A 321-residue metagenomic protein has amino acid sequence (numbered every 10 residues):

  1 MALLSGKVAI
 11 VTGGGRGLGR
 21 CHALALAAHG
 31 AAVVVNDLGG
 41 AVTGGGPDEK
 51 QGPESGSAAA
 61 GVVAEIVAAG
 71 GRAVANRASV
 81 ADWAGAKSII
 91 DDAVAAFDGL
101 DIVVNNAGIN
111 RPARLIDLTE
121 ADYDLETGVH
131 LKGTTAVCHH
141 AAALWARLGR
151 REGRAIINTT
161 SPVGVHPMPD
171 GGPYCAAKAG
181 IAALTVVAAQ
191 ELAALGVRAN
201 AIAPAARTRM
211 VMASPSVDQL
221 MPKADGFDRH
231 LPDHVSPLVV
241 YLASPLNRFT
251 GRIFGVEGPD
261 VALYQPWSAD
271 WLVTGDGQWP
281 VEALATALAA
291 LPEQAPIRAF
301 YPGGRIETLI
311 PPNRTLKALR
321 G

Functional and structural regions predicted by a protein language model:
A2-V35, G40: Canonical Rossmann dinucleotide-binding motif of NAD(H)/NADP(H)-dependent dehydrogenases/reductases, specifically
S5, A69-R72, D92-N105, R111 (+1 more regions): A glycine-rich helix->loop->beta "capping" turn within Rossmann-like NAD(P)(H)-dependent oxidoreductase domains
E54-A60, N76-I90, E120: The beta1-alpha1 cofactor-binding region of Rossmann-like NAD(H)/NADP(H)-dependent oxidoreductases
I66, R114-L115, T119-L125: Substrate-binding pocket helix/loop in short-chain dehydrogenase/reductase
C138, A177: Active-site helix of classical SDR
S161: Residue(s) in the substrate-gating loop at a strand-loop-helix junction that position the organic substrate next
P222-L319: C-terminal helical subdomain
